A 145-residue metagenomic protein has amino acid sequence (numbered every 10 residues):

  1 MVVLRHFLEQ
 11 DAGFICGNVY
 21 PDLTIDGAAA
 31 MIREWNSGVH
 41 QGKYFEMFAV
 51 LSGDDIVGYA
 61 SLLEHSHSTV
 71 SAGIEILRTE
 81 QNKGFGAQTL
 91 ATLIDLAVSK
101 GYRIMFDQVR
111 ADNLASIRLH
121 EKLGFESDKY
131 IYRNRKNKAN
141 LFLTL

Functional and structural regions predicted by a protein language model:
M1-I15: A short beta-loop-alpha structural element at the N-terminal edge of CoA-dependent acyl/N-acetyltransferase catalytic
H6, P21-S71, L77-T79: Acetyl-CoA-dependent GNAT
E64-I74, Q81, R103, R133-K138: A conserved beta-turn-beta hairpin within the catalytic core of GNAT-like acetyltransferases that forms part
E80, G84-T92: Conserved acetyl-CoA pyrophosphate-binding loop and the N-cap/start of the following alpha-helix in GNAT-like
A87, A111-K129: Conserved active-site alpha-helix within GNAT-family acetyltransferase domains
S99-V109: Conserved GNAT acetyl-CoA-binding A-motif
Q108-V109, G124-N140: Conserved catalytic-core motifs of GNAT/GCN5-like acyltransferases
